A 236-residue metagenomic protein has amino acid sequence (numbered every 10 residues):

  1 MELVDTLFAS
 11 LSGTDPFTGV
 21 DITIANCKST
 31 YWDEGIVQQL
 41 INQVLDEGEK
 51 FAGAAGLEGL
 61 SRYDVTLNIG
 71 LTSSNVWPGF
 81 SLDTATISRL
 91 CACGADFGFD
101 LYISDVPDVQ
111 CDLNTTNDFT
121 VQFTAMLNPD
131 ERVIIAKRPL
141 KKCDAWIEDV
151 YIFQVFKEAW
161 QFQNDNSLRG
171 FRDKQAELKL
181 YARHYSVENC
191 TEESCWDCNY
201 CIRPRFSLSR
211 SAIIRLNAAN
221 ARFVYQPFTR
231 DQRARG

Functional and structural regions predicted by a protein language model:
M1-A219, Q226, Q232-G236: Acidic (Asp/Glu-rich) sequence patches and key acidic residues that form negatively charged surfaces used
